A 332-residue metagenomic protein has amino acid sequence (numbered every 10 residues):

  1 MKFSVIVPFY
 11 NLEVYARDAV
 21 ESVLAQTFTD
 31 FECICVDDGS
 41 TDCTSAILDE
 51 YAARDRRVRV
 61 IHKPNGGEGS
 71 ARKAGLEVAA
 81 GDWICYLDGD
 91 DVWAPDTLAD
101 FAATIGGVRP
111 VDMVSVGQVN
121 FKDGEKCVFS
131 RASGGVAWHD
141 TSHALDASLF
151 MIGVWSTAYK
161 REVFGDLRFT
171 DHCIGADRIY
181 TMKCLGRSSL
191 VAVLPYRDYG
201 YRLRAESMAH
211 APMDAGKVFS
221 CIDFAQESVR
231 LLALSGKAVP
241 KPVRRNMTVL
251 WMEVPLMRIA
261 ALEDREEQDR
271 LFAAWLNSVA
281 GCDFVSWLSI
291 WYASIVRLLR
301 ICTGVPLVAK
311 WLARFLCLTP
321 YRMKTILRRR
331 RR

Functional and structural regions predicted by a protein language model:
M1-S4, L24-C35, C43, D55-R59: Short loop->beta transition adjacent to catalytic acidic/histidine clusters or analogous donor-positioning motifs
N11-A25: Short, well-formed alpha-helical segments that are part of the catalytic scaffolds of diverse glycosyltransferases
S22, T29, D37-I47, P64-G67: A conserved acidic beta->alpha catalytic loop
K63-A79: Glycine-rich, basic loop-to-helix element that forms the pyrophosphate-binding segment of sugar-nucleotide handling
E68, G89-A192, Y199-G216: Donor-binding/catalytic cores of nucleotide-activated saccharide and glycerol-phosphate transferases/polymerases
I84: Short aromatic/hydrophobic "clamp" motif used to bind/position activated sugar donors
D198-R204, A211-V239, L250-C282: Catalytic core of nucleotide-sugar-dependent glycosyltransferases
A261-R332: Membrane-interface aromatic/basic loop that binds lipid-linked glycans or pyrophosphate carriers, typified by
